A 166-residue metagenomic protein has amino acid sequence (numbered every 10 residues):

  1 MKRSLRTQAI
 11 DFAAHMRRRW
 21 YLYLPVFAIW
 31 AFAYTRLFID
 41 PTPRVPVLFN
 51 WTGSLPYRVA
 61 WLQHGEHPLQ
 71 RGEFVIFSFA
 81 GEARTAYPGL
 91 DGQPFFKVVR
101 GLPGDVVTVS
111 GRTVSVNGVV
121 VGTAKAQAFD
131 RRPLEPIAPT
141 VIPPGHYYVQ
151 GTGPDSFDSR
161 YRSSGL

Functional and structural regions predicted by a protein language model:
M1-P94, R160-L166: Protein maturation boundaries and topogenic segments
T52-G53, V99, V106-V107, P139-T140: Short, exposed beta-strand/loop patches in secreted or surface proteins that constitute
G65, A80, R112, T152-G153: Short, surface-exposed secondary-structure boundary micro-motifs
Q70-V75, D105, H146, T152: Structural motif
D91-T123: Mid-length scaffold segments of soluble, non-membrane domains
R100, S115-V119, A124, D130-L166: Beta-strand-rich cores of mature extracytoplasmic or soluble domains
